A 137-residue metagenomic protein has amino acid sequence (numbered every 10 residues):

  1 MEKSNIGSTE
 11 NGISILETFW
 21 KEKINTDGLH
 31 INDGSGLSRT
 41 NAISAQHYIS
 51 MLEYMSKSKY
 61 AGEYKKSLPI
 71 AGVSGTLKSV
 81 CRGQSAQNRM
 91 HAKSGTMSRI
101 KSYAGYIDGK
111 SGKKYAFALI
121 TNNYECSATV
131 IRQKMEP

Functional and structural regions predicted by a protein language model:
M1-G62: A small/polar active-site loop signature that marks catalytic segments
K3, S38, H91-G95, E125-T129: Short, contiguous acidic/charged loop-to-helix segments that flank catalytic cores in large enzymes
N32-G34, S67-L68, S94, L119-N122: Active-site-proximal beta-strand/loop segments in catalytic clefts of secreted hydrolases
S58-G75: Active/binding-pocket-proximal capping segment
S79-K110: Short, Gly/Ser/Thr-enriched beta-strand-loop segments that form substrate-interacting elements of hydrolase/peptidase
Y103-A104, K113-N123: Short, well-ordered beta-strand elements
T121-P137: Structured C-terminal subdomain patch of bacterial secreted/periplasmic proteins
